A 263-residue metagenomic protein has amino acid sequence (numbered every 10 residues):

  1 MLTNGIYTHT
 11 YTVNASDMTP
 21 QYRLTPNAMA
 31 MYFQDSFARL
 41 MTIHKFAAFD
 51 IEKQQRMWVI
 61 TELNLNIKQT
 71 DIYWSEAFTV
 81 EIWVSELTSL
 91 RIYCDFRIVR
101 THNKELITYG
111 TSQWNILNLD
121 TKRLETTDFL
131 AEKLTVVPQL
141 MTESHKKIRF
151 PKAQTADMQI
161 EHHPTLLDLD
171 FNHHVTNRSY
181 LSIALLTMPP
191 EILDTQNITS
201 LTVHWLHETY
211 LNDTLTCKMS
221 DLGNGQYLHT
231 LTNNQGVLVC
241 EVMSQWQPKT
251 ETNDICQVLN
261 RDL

Functional and structural regions predicted by a protein language model:
M1-I60, Y109-T111, N118-N197, D254-L263: Hot-dog-fold acyl-thioester-processing enzymes
T3-H9, N64-F150, T209-L211, S220-L263: HotDog/MaoC-like acyl-thioester-processing domains
R56-D71, Q196-E208: Small beta-barrel nucleic-acid-binding modules, principally OB-folds
I160-Q245: Acidic/His-leaning functional-site neighborhoods
